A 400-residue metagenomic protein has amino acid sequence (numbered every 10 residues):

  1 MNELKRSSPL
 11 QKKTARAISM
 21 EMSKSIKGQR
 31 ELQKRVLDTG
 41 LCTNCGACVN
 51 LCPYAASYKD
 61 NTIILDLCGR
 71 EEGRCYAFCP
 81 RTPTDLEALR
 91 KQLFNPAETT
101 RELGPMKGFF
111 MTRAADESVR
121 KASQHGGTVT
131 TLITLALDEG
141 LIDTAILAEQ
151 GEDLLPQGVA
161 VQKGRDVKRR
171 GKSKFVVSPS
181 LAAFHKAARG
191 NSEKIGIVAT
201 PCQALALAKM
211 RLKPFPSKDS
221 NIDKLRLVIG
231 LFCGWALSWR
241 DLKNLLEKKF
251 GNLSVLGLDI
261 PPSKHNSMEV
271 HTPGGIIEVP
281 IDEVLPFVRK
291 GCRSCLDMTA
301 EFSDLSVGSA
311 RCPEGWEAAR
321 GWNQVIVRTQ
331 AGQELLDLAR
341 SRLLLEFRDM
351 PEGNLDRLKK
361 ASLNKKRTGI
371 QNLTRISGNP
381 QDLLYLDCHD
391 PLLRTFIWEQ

Functional and structural regions predicted by a protein language model:
M1-K13: N-terminal amphipathic/basic-hydrophobic helices that include classical n-h-c signal peptides and signal-anchor
Q11-Q33, N44-I63, K172-V177, P261-E278: Short, charged low-complexity linear segments at domain edges
T14, I18-S19, Q29-T39, A55 (+6 more regions): Generic hydrophobic, helix-prone segments enriched in Leu/Val/Ile
M22-I26, K34-T43, A47-L67, E72-N95 (+1 more regions): Iron-sulfur cluster-binding cysteine motifs and their immediate structural context in ferredoxin-like electron-transfer
K24-S25, R30-R35, L137, L147-E152: Small-residue-rich anion-binding loops in enzyme active sites
L32-C42, T62-G73, S192-I195, D219 (+1 more regions): Immediate flanking context of iron-sulfur cluster ligation sites
L86-Q400: Iron-sulfur-associated redox domains of electron-transfer enzymes in respiratory and anaerobic energy metabolism
